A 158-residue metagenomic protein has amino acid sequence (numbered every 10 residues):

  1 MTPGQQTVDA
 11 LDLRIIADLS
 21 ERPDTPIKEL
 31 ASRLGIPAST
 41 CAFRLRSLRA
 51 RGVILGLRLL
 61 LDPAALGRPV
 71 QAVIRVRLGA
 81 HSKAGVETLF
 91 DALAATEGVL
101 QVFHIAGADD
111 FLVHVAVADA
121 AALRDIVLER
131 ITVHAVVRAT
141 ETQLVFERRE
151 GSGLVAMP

Functional and structural regions predicted by a protein language model:
M1-P158: A compositional/biophysical signature of low hydrophobicity enriched in polar/charged and small residues
